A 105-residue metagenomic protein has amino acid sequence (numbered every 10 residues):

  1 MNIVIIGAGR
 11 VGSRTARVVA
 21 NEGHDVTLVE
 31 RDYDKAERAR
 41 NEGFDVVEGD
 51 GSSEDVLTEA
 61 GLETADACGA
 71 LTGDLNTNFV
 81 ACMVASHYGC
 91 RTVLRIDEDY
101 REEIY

Functional and structural regions predicted by a protein language model:
M1-Y105: Cytosolic regulatory regions of ion transport systems
